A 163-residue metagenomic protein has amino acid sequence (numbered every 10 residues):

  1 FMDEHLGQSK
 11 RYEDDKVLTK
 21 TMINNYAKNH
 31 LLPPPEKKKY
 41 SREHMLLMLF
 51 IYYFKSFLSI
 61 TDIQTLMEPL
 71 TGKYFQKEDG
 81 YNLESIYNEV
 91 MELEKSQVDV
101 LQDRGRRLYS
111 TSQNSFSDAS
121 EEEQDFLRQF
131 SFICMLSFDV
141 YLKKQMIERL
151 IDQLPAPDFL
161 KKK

Functional and structural regions predicted by a protein language model:
F1-T71: Basic helix-turn-helix/winged-helix DNA-binding cores and closely related short helical interaction motifs
P69-K163: Intrinsically disordered, low-complexity, charge-dense segments enriched in Lys/Arg and Glu/Asp interspersed
